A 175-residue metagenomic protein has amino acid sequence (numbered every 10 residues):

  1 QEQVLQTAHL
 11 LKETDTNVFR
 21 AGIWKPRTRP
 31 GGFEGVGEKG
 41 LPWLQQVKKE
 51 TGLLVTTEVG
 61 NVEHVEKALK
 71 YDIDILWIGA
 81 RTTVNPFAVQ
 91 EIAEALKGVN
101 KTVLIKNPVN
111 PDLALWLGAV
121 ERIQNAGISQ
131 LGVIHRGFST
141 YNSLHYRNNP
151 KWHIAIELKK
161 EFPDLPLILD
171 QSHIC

Functional and structural regions predicted by a protein language model:
Q1, G22-P26, G60-H64, R81 (+3 more regions): Active-site beta-loop-alpha junctions enriched in small/polar residues
Q1, N17-A21, V55-T57, L76-I78 (+3 more regions): Hydrophobic faces of well-ordered beta-strands that scaffold small-molecule active sites in alpha/beta enzyme cores
Q1-H9, E38-P42: Glycine-rich anion/phosphate-binding loops
E2-Q6, E63-Y71, L113-A119: Catalytic cores of alpha/beta
Q6-I23: Catalytic domains of carbohydrate-active enzymes, especially glycoside hydrolases
R20-K39: Glycine-rich, proline-tolerant flexible connector loops at the mouths of alpha/beta enzymes
E34-P42, R147-I154: Charged helix-capping and loop-helix junction motifs
A88-C175: Catalytic alpha/beta core domains of metabolic enzymes, predominantly
